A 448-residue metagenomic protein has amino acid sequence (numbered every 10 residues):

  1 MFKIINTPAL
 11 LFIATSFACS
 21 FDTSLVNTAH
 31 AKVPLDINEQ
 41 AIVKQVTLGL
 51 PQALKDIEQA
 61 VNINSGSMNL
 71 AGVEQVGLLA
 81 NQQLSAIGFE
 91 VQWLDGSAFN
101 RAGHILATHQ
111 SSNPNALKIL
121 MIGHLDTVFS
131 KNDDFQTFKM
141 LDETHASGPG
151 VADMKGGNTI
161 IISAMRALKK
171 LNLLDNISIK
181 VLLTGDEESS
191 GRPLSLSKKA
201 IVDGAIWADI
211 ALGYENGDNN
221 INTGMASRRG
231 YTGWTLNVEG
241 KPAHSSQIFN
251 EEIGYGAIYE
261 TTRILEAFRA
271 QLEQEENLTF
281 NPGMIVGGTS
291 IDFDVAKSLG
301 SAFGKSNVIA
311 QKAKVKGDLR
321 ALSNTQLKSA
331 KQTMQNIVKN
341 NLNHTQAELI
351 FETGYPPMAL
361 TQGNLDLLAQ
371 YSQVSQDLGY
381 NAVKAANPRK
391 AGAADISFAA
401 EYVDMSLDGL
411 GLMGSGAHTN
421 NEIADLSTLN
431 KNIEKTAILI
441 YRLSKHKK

Functional and structural regions predicted by a protein language model:
M1-L11: Bacterial N-terminal signal peptides that target proteins for export
A18-S20, A29-A31: Boundary at the C-terminal end of the N-terminal hydrophobic targeting segment
K32-A41, Q83, G217, K241-K448: Metal-dependent amide/peptide-bond hydrolase catalytic core, centered on the "pita-bread" metallohydrolase fold
K32-P149, K170-L173: Acidic/His- and Gly-rich active-site-bordering loop/insert found across diverse amide/peptide-bond hydrolases
G49, F129, L173, M225-Y231 (+2 more regions): Short glycine/proline-enriched loop/turn "hinge" motifs that connect secondary-structure elements and lie
M121, D142-R192, T232-V238, Q247-L272 (+2 more regions): Alpha-helical metal-binding/catalytic segments enriched in His/Glu/Asp
K131-L141, S227-T232, V295-G300: Short, flexible, mixed-charge acidic loops at enzyme active sites
M154-S227, G287-K297, K448: Acidic/histidine-rich catalytic neighborhood of metal-dependent amide-processing enzymes
